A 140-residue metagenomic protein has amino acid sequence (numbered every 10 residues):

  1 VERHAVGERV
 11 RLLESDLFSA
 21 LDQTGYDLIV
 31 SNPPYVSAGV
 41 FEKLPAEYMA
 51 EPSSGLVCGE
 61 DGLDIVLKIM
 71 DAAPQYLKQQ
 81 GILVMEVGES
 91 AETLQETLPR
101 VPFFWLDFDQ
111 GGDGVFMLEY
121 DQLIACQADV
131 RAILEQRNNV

Functional and structural regions predicted by a protein language model:
E2-N139: S-adenosylmethionine
